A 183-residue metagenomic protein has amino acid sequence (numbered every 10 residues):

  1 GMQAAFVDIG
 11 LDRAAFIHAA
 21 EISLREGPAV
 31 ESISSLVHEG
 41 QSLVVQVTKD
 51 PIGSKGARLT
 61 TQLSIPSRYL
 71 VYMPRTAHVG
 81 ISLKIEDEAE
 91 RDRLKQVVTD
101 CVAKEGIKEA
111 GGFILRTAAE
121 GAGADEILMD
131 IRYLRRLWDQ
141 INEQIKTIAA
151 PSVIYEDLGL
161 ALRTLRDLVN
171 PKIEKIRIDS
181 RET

Functional and structural regions predicted by a protein language model:
G1-T183: Single-stranded RNA-binding surfaces
